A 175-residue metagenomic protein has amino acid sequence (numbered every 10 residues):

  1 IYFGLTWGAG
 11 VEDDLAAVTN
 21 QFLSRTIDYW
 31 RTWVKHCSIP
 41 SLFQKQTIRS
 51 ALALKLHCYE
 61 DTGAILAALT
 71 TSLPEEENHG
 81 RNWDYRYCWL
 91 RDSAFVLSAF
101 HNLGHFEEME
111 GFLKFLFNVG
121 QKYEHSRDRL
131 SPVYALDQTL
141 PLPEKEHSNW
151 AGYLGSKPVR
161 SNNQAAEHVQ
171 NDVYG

Functional and structural regions predicted by a protein language model:
I1-G175: Acidic, mature catalytic/reactive cores of soluble proteins
